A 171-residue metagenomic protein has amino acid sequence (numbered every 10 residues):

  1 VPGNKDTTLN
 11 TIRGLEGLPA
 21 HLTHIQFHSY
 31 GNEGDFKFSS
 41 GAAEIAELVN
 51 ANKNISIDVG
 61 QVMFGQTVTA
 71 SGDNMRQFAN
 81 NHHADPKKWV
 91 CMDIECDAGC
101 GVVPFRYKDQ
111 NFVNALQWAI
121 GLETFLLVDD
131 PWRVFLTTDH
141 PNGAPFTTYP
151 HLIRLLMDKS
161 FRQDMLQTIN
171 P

Functional and structural regions predicted by a protein language model:
V1-R133: Histidine/acidic residue-rich metal-binding segments in metalloenzymes
T138-D139: Divalent metal-coordination and catalytic microenvironments
A144-P150: Short glycine/threonine-rich loop-to-helix capping motif typified by GTGT followed within a few residues by an Asp-Pro
H151-R154, R162: C-terminal, non-catalytic macromolecule-binding modules
F161-P171: Generic long, charged, amphipathic alpha-helical segments
